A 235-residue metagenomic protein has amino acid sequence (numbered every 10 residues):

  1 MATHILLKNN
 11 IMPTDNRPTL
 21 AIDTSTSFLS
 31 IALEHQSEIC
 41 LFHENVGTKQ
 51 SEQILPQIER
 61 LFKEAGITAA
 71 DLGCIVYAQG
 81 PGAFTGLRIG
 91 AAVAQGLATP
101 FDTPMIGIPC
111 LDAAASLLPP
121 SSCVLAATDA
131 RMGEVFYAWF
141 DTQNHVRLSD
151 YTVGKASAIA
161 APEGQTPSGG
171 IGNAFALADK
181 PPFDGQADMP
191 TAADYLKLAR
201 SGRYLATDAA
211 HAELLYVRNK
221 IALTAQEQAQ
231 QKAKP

Functional and structural regions predicted by a protein language model:
A2-E38, K49-E52, I106-P235: Oxyanion-binding and handling regions
H35, P56-I58, Q79: Short, conserved active-site loops that position catalytic residues or coordinate cofactors/metal ions across diverse
L41-V46, Q79-A83, F183-Q186: A short glycine/serine-rich beta->alpha loop
H43-A65: N-terminal phosphate-binding loop and adjacent alpha-helix
I58, A94, L111: Generic structural marker for isolated residues within well-ordered, non-membrane alpha-helices of soluble domains
I58-G73, P162-P167: Phosphate/pyrophosphate-binding loops at sites that engage ATP/ADP/AMP, CoA/4′-phosphopantetheine, polyphosphate
C74-M105: DPxDG-like acidic metal-binding loop motif
